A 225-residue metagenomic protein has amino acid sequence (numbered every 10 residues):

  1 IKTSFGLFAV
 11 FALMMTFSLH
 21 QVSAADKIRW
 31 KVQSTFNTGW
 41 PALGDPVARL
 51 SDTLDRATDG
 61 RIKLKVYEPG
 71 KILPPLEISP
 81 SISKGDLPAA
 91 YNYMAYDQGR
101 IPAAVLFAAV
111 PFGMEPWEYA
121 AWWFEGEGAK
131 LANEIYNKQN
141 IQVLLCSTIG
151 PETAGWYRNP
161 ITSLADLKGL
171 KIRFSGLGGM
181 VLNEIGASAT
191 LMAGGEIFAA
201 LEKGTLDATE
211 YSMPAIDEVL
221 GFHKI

Functional and structural regions predicted by a protein language model:
I1-K2: N-terminal secretory signal peptides that target proteins for export/translocation
G6-S18: Bacterial N-terminal signal peptides
S18-A24: Signal peptide processing junction and immediate N-terminal pro/mature segment of secreted/exported proteins
A24-Y119, L131-I225: N-terminal secretory/targeting leader peptides
W122: Short beta-strand-centered segments that line the small-molecule binding cleft or hinge of alpha/beta clamshell
E127-G128: Core domains of carbohydrate- and sulfate-ester-processing enzymes
